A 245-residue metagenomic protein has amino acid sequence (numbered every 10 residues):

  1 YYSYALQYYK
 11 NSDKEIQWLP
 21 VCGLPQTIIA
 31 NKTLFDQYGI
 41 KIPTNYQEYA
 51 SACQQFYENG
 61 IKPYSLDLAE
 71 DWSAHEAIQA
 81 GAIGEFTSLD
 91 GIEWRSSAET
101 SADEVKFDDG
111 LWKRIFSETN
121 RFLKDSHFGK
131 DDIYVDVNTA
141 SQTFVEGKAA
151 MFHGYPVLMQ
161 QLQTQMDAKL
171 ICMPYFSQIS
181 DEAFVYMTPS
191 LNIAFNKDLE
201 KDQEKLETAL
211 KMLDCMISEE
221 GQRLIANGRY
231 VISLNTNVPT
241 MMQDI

Functional and structural regions predicted by a protein language model:
Y1, E85-R114, T164-Q165, S177-V185 (+1 more regions): Short, solvent-exposed loop/beta-turn-alpha elements that line the ligand-binding surface or hinge of extracytoplasmic
Y1-Q26, K41, E76-Q79, T87 (+1 more regions): Hinge/lid segment of periplasmic solute-binding proteins
D13-E15, I61, L162-E182: Ligand-binding "clamshell"
E15, Y38-K41, N120-V135, K148 (+1 more regions): A local structural motif
Y46-S51, D131-V145: Short helix-initiation/N-cap motifs at beta->coil->alpha
Q55, S97-D132: Glycine-centered hinge/linker elements that transmit conformational signals in sensory and ligand-binding systems
S65, A150-Y155, I171: Paired acidic/hydrophobic, glycine-rich loop segments that form the ligand-binding mouth/hinge of periplasmic-binding
Y155-D167, I179-I245: C-terminal lobe and pocket-closing loops of periplasmic/extracytoplasmic Venus-flytrap solute-binding proteins
